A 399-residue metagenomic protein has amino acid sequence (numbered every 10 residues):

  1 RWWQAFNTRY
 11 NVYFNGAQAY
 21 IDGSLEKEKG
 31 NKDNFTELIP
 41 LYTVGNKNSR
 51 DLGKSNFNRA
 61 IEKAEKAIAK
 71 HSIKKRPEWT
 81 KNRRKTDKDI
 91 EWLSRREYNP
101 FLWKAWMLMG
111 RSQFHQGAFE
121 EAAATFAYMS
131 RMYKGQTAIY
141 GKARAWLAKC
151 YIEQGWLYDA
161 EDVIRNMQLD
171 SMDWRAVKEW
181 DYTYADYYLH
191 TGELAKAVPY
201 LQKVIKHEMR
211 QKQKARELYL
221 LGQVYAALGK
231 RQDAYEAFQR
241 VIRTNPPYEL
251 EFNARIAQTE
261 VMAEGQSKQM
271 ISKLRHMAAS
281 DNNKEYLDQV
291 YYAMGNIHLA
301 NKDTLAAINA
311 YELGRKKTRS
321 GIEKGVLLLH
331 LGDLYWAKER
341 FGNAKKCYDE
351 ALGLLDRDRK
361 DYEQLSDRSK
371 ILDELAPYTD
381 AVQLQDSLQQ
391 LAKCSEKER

Functional and structural regions predicted by a protein language model:
R1-R399: Acidic, polar-rich low-complexity tracts and alpha-helical solenoid repeat scaffolds
